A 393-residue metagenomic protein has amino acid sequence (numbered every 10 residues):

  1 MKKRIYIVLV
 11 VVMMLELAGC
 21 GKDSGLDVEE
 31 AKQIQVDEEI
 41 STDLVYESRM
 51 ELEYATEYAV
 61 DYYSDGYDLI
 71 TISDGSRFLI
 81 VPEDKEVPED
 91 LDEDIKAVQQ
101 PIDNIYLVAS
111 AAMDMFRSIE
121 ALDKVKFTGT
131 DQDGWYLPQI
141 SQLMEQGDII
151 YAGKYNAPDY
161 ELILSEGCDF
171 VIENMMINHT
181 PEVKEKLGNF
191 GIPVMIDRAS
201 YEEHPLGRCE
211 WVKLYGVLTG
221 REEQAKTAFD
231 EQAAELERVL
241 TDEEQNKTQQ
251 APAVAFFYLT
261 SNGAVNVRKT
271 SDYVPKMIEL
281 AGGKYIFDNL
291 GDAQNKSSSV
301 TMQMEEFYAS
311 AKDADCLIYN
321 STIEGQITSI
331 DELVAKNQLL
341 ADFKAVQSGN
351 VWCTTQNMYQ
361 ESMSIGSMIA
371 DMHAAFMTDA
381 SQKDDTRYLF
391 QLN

Functional and structural regions predicted by a protein language model:
K3-V10: Sec-dependent signal peptide recognition, specifically the positively charged N-region followed immediately by
L15-G19: C-terminal motif of bacterial Sec signal peptides marking the signal peptidase cleavage site
C20-M113, Q224-F256, A380-N393: Bacterial Sec-exported substrate-binding components of ABC uptake systems
G25-V28, E202-E231, T241, C316-N393: Structured C-terminal subdomain patch of bacterial secreted/periplasmic proteins
D68-D74, F78-L164, F170-M176: A short, structured surface patch at a secondary-structure boundary
D103, S110-I119, T128-Q139, H179-E182 (+2 more regions): Extracytoplasmic ligand-binding site segments that recognize negatively charged/polar headgroups
N104-L107, K124-G129, F170-N174, V194-D197 (+5 more regions): Structural recognition of the beta-strand scaffold that forms the well-ordered cores of secreted hydrolase catalytic
V239-T328: Flexible, glycine-rich surface segments
